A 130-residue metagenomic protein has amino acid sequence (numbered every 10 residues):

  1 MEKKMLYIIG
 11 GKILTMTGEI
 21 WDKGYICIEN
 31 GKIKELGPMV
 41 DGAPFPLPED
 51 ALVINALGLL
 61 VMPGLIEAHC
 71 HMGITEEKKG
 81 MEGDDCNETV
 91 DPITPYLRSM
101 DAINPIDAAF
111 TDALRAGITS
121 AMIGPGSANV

Functional and structural regions predicted by a protein language model:
M1-G11, N87-V90: Short, positively charged
E2-M5, I13-M62: Histidine-rich, glycine-flanked metal-binding segment
Y7-I8, C27, E67, P92: Conserved beta-strand segments that form the floor/walls of ligand-binding pockets within enzyme and binding domains
I8, L52-I54, I66, M122: Hydrophobic/aromatic beta-strand patches that form the interior of the parallel beta-sheet core in alpha/beta enzyme
L59-S127: Metal-associated gating/positioning segment near the N- to mid-region
